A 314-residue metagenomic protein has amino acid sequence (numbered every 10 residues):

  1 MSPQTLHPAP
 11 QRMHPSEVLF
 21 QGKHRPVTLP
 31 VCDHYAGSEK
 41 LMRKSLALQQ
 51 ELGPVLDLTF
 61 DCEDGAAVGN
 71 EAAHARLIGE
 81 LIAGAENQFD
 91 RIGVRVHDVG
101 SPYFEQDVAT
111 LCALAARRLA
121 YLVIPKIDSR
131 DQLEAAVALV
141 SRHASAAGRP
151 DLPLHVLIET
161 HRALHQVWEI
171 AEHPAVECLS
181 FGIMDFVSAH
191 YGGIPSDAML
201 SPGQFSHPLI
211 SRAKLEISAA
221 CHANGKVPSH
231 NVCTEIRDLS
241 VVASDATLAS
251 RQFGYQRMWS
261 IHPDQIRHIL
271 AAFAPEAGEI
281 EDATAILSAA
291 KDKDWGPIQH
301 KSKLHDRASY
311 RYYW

Functional and structural regions predicted by a protein language model:
M1-W314: Expand to "…catalyze enediolate/carbanion chemistry for C-C bond making/breaking, isomerization, decarboxylation
